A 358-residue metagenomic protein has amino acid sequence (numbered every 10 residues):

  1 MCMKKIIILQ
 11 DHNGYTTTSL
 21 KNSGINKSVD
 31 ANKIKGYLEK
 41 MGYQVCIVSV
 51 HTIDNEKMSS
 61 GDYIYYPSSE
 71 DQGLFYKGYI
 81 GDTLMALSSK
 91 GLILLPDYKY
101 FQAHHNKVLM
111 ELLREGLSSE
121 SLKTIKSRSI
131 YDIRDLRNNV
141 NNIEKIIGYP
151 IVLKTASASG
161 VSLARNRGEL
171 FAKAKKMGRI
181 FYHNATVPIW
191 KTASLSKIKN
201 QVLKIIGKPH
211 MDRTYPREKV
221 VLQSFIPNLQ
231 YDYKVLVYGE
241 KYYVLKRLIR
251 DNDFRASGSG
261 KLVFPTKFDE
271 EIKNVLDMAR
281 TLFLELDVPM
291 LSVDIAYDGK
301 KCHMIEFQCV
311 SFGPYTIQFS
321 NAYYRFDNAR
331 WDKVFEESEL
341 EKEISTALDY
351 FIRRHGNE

Functional and structural regions predicted by a protein language model:
C2-I7: Extreme N-terminal starter segment of soluble prokaryotic enzymes
N13-Y15, S23-N142, I146: Conserved N-proximal alpha/beta basic substrate-recognition cap immediately N-terminal to, or forming the N-lobe
S49-V50, V288-K300: A short glycine-rich, hydrophobically flanked beta-strand micro-motif that places a catalytic Asp/Glu for divalent metal
Y100-F101, D132-R134, A156-G160, R167-L170 (+1 more regions): Short acidic/polar capping segments at secondary-structure boundaries
I151, V221, Y243-V244, L291 (+1 more regions): Protein kinase-like catalytic core scaffold
R165-N274: Phosphate-binding site of ATP-dependent enzymes
S224-I226, F283-L286: Short Gly/Pro-enriched turn/cap motifs at secondary-structure boundaries
T266-E270, Y297-E358: C-terminal active-site "lid" helix and adjoining low-complexity regulatory extension at the edge of ATP-using catalytic
